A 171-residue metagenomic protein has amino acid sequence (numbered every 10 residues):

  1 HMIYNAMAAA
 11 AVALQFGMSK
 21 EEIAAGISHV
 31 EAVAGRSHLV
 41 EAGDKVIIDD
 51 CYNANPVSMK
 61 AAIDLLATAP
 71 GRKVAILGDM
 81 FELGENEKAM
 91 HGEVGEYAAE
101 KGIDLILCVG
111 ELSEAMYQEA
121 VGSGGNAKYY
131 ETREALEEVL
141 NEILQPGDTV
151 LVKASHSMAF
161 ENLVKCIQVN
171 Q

Functional and structural regions predicted by a protein language model:
M2-N5: Hydrophobic alpha-helical transmembrane segments
A8-Q171: ATP-dependent carboxylate-amine ligase
